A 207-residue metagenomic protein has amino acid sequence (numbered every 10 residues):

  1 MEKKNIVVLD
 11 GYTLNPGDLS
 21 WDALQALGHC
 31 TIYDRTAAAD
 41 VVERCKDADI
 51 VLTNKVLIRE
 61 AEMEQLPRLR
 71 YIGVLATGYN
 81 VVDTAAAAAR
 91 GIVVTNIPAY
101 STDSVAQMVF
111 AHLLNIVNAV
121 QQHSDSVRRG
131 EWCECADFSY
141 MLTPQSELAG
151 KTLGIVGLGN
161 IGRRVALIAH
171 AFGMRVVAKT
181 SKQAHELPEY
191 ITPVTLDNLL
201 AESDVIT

Functional and structural regions predicted by a protein language model:
M1-A48, G173-V177: N-terminal glycine-/charge-rich "phosphate-binding" loop or analogous flexible N-terminal tail
D34, L75-A76, I92-D103, T180: Short beta->alpha connector loops at strand-helix junctions that form conserved, small/polar/Pro-enriched
A48, L66, E202-S203: An anion/phosphate-binding loop that grips the pyrophosphate of nucleotide cofactors and donors
L57-L69, T84-A86: Rossmann-fold NAD(P) dinucleotide-binding segment
N80-R90: Rossmann-fold NAD(P)-binding glycine/threonine-rich loop
R90, A99-T152, L167: Phosphate-binding beta-alpha-beta segment of Rossmann-like dinucleotide-binding domains, i.e., the NAD(P)
S139-T207: Rossmann-like dinucleotide/phosphate-binding beta-alpha-beta segment
